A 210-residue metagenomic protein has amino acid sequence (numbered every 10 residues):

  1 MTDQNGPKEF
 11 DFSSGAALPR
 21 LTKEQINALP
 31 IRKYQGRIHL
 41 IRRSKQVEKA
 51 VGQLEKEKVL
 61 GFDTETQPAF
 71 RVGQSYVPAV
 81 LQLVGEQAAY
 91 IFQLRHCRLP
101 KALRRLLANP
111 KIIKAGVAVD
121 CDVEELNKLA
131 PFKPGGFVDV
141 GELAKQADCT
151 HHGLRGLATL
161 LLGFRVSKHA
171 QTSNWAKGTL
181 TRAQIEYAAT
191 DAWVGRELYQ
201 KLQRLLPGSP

Functional and structural regions predicted by a protein language model:
M1-L60, E125, V140, W193 (+1 more regions): N-terminal accessory regions of nucleic-acid-interacting proteins
Q35-E48, E55-V59, P68-K168, T172-Y187 (+1 more regions): Conserved DEDDh/DEDDy metal-dependent 3′-5′ exonuclease domain
